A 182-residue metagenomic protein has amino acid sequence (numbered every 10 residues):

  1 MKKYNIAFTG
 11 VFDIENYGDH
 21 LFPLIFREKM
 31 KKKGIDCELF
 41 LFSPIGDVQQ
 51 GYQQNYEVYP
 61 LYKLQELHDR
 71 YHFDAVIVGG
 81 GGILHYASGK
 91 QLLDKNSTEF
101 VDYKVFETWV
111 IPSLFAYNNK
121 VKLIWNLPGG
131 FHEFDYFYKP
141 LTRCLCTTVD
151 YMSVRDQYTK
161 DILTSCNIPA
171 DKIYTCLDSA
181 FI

Functional and structural regions predicted by a protein language model:
M1-D135, C144, A180-I182: Aromatic- and Gly/Pro-rich donor/ligand-binding loops that form nucleotide- or phosphate-bearing donor binding pockets
D135-I182: A nucleotide-sugar donor-handling region in carbohydrate enzymes
